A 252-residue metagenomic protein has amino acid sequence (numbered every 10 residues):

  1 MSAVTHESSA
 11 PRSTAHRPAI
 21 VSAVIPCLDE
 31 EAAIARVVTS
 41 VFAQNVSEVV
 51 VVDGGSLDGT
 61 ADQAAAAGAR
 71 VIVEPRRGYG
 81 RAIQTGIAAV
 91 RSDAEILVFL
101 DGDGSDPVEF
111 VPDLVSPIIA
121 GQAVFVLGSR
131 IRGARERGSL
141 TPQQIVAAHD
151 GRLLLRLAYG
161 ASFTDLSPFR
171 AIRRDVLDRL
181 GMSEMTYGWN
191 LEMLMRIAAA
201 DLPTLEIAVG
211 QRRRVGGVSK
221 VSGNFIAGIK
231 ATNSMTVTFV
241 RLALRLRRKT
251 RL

Functional and structural regions predicted by a protein language model:
M1-A19, G160, M182-L252: Hydrophobic helical membrane-anchoring modules
E30-A33, S56, Y79, P107: Donor nucleotide-sugar binding loop of glycosyltransferases
A32-R36, D58-A67: Acidic helix N-cap motif at the loop->helix transition within catalytic regions of sugar-transfer enzymes
T39-S47: Short, acidic, metal-binding catalytic loop of nucleotide-sugar glycosyltransferases
S47-V50, A61-A89: Conserved donor nucleotide-binding strand/loop of the catalytic core
D53-A61, G104: A conserved acidic beta->alpha catalytic loop
P75-R77, R81-A89, V108-Y187, R214-K230 (+1 more regions): Acceptor/aglycone-binding surface of glycosyltransferases and processive sugar-polymer synthases
A94-S105: Short beta-strand-to-loop acidic/aromatic patch adjacent to the donor-nucleotide binding site
